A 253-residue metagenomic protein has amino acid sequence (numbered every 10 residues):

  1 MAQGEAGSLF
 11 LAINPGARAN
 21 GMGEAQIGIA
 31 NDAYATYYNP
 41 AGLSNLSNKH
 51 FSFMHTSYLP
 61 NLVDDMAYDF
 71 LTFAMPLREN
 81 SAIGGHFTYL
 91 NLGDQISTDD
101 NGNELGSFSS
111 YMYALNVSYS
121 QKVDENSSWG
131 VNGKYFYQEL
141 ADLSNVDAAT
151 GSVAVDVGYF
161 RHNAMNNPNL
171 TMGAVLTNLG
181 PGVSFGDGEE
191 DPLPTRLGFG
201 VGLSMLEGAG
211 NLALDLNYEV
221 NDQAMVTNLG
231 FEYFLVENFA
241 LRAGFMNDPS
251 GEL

Functional and structural regions predicted by a protein language model:
Q3-L253: Subset of outer-membrane beta-barrel
